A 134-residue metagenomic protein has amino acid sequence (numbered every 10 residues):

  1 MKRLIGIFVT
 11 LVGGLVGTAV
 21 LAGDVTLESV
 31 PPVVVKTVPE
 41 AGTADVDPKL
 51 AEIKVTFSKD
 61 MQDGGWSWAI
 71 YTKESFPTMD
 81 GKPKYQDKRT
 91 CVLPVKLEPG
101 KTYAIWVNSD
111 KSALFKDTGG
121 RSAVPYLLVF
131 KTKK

Functional and structural regions predicted by a protein language model:
M1-L4: Positively charged n-region of N-terminal signal peptides that target proteins for export
I7-V16: Bacterial N-terminal signal peptides
V16-A22: Sec/Tat signal peptide C-region and signal peptidase I cleavage site
G23-K134: Acidic, low-complexity Ser/Thr/Gly/Pro-rich repeat segments typical of extracellular/periplasmic and surface-exposed
